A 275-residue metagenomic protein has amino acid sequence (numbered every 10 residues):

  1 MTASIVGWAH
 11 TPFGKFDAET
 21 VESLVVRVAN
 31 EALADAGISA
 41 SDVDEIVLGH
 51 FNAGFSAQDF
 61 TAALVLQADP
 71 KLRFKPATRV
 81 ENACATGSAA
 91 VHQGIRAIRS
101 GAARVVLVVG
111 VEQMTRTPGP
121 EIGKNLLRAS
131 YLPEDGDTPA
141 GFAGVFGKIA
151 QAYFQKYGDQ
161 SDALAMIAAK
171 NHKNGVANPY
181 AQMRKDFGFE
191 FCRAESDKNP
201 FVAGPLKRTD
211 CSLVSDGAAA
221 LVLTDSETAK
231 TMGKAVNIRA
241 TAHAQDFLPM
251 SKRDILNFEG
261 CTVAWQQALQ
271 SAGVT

Functional and structural regions predicted by a protein language model:
M1-E22, E31, L132, K156 (+2 more regions): Condensing-enzyme catalytic core mediating Claisen C-C bond formation in acyl metabolism
S4, F16, N52-V109, Q113-V145 (+3 more regions): Conserved catalytic cysteine-centered active-site region of acyl-thioester-dependent Claisen-condensing enzymes
G7-G54: N-terminal beta1-alpha1-beta2 module of alpha/beta enzyme domains
E22-G37, T61-A62, A90, F146-A150 (+1 more regions): Short, well-ordered amphipathic alpha-helical segments that serve as non-catalytic structural scaffolds within diverse
I38, K71-L72, A102-A103, D159 (+1 more regions): Helix N-cap/coil-helix junction residues
A40-H50, P76-N82, V106-V111, D162-A169 (+2 more regions): Beta-strand segments within the central parallel beta-sheet cores of soluble alpha/beta enzyme folds
E81-E112, G144-N178, L221-E227: Active-site-proximal alpha-helical scaffold in enzymes
Q151-S215: Internal metal/ion-chelating core segments
